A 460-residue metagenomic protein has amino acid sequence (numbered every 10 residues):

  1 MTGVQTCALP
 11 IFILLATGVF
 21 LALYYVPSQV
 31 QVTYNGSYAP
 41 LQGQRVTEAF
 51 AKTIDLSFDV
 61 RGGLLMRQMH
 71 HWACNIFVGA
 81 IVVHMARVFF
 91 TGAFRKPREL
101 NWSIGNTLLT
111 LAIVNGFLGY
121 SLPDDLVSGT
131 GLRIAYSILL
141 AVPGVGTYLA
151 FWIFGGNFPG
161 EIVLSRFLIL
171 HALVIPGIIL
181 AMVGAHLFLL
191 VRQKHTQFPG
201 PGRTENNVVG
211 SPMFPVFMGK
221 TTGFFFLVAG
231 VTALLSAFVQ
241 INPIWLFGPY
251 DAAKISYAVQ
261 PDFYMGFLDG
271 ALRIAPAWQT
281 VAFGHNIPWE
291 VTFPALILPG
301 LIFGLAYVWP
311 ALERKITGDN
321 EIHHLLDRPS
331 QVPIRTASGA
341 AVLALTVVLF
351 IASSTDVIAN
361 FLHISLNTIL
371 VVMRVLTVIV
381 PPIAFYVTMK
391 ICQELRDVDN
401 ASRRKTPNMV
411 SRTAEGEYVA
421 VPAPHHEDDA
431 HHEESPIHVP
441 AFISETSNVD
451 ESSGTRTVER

Functional and structural regions predicted by a protein language model:
M1, L41, K194-T222, G318-P329 (+1 more regions): Extramembrane terminal tails and long inter-domain/linker segments of multi-pass membrane proteins
T2-L9: Short, small-residue-biased leader/transition segments that mark boundaries at the very start of proteins
I11, F20-V30, W72-R95, W102-S103 (+2 more regions): Transmembrane-helix bundle segments that line or gate the permeation/cavity pathway in multi-pass membrane proteins
L21-Q31, G119-G129, L187-P199, L234-Y250 (+3 more regions): Juxtamembrane/interface segments at transmembrane-helix termini
L23-R67, L132-G160, D251-T280: Extracytosolic (periplasmic/ER-lumenal) interhelical loops and adjacent juxtamembrane/interface segments of multi-pass
V60-W72, G156-G177, I274-G300: Individual transmembrane alpha-helix segments
S165-R166, L170-V174, I178-A258: Long, contiguous internal "core" modules enriched in hydrophobic/ aromatic residues
L301-I302, W309-D327, P333-V421: Contiguous transmembrane helix-bundle modules in multi-pass membrane proteins
